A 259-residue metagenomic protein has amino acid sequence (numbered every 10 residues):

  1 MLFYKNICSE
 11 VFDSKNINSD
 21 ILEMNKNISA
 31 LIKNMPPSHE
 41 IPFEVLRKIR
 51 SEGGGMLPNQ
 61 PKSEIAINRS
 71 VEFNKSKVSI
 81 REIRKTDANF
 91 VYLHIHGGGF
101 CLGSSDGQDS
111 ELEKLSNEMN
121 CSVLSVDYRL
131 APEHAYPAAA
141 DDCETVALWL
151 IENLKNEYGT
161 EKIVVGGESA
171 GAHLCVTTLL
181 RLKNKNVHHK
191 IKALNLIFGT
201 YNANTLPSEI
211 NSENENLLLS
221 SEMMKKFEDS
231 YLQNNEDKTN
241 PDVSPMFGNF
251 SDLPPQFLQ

Functional and structural regions predicted by a protein language model:
M1-I83: A glycine/proline-hinged amphipathic helix-loop "lid/cap" segment that gates access to hydrophobic ligand pockets
I17, M35-P36, I41, M56 (+2 more regions): Alpha/beta-hydrolase superfamily serine-hydrolase fold, recognizing
